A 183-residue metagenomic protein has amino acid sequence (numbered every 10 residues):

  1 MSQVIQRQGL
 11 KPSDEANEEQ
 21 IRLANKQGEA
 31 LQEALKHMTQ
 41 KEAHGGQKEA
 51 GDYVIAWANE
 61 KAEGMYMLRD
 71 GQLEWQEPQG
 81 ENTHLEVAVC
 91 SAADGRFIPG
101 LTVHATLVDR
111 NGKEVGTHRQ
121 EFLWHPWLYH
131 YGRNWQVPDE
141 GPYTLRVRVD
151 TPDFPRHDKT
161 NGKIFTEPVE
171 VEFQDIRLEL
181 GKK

Functional and structural regions predicted by a protein language model:
R7-H84, L180-K182: Beta-strand-rich domain onsets/edges
E18-R22, T144, I164-V171: Non-globular disordered terminal and juxtamembrane segments underlying protein topogenesis/assembly
E49-Y53, R110, D150-P152: Short strand-coil-strand connectors
I55, L85, V103, Y131-R133 (+2 more regions): Hydrophobic residues positioned within well-ordered beta-strands of beta-sheet architectures
A58, A88-C90, T106, N134 (+1 more regions): Residue-level recognition of well-ordered beta-strand positions that form the cores of beta-sheet-rich folds across
E74-L128: Mid-length scaffold segments of soluble, non-membrane domains
T117-D153: Short, solvent-exposed, Trp/other aromatic-anchored flexible loops in extracytoplasmic proteins
D158-K183: Short beta-strand elements
